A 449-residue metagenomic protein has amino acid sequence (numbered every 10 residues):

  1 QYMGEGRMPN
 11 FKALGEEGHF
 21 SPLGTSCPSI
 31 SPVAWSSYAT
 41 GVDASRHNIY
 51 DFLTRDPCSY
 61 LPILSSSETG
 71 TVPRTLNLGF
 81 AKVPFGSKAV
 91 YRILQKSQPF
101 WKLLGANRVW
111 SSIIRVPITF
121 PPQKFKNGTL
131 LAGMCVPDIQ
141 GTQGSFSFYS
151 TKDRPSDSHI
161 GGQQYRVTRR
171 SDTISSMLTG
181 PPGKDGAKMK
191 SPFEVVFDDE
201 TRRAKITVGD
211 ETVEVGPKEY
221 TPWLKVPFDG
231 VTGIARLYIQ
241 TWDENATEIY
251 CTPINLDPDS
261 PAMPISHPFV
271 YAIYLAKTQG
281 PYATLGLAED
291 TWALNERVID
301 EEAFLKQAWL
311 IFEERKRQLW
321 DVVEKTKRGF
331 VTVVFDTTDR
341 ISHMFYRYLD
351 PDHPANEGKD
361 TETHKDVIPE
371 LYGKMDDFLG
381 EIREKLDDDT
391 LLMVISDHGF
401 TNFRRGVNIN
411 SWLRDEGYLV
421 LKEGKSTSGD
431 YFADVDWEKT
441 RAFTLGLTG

Functional and structural regions predicted by a protein language model:
Y2-G6, N127-M134, Y346-D352, G406-G417: Short secondary-structure boundary/capping segments
Y2-S37, G41-I49, S112: Short, structured active-site-proximal loop/turn typified by the sulfatase FGly-forming signature C/S-X-P-X-R
P9, V33, L94-K102, F197 (+5 more regions): A structural signal for well-ordered alpha-helical segments within the folded catalytic domains of diverse enzymes
N10, Y372-R414, Y418: Metal-dependent active-site segment of extracytoplasmic phospho-/sulfohydrolases and closely related
F20-A39, I114-K124, V334-T338, S396-N402: Short, solvent-exposed turn/loop segments enriched in Gly/Ser/Thr/Pro and often Arg
V42-K359, R441-G449: His/Asp/Glu-rich, glycine-adjacent segments that coordinate divalent cations and/or stabilize oxyanion chemistry on
M344-K385: Extended hydrophobic/aromatic segments used for targeting, binding, or gating
S396-G449: Histidine-centered active-site microenvironments of extracellular/periplasmic hydrolases and transferases
